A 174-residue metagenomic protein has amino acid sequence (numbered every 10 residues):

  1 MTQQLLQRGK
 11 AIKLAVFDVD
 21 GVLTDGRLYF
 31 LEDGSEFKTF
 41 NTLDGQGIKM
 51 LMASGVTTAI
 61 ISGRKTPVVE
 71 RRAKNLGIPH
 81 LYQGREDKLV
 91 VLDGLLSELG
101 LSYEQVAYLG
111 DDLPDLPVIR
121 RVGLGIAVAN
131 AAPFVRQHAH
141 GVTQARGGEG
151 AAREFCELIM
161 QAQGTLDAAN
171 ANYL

Functional and structural regions predicted by a protein language model:
M1-F17, T165-L174: Non-catalytic pre-domain segments flanking phosphatase-related domains
L6, R27-K49, A129: Basic, amphipathic juxtamembrane/active-site segments that coordinate anionic phosphate or diphosphate groups
G9-L28, I119, A152: Asp-based phosphoryl-transfer active-site loop
A11-K13, V56, E104-Q105: Short coil/turn segments at beta-strand junctions that form active-site/ligand-binding loops
T24-F30, V69-L76: Short, basic/glycine-rich phosphate-binding loops at helix/coil junctions that contact nucleotide phosphates
F37-K38, V68, K74-L76, H80-Y82 (+1 more regions): Mg2+-dependent phosphoryl-transfer enzymes with acidic/Ser/Thr/Gly-rich catalytic loops
K38-S54, E86-D93: Short, acidic loop-to-helix structural element flanking the phosphoryl-transfer center in phosphate-processing enzymes
I48-R72, Y82-Q83, I119: Substrate-recognition element of Asp-dependent hydrolases with the DxDx(T/V) motif
